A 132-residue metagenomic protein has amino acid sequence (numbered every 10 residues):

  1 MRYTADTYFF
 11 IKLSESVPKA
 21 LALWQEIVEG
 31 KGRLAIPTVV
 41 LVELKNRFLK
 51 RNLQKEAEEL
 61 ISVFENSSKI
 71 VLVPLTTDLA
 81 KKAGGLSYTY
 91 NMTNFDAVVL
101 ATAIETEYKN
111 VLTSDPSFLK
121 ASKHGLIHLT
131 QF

Functional and structural regions predicted by a protein language model:
M1-I36, L49-S62: Short, well-structured N-terminal submotif of metal-dependent ribonuclease cores
M1-R2, L100, E105-F132: Acidic, PIN/NYN-like endoribonuclease modules and their adjacent C-terminal/linker elements
F10-I11, L41, F118-L119: A generic structural signal for short hydrophobic patches within well-formed alpha-helices
R33, K69-V71, G125-H128: Conserved beta-strand segments of alpha/beta enzyme cores
R47, R51, K55-A83: Domain-scale selection of a single, long terminal region that carries the protein's primary operational module
R51-K55, Y90, H128-Q131: Short, hinge-like loop/turn segments at secondary-structure boundaries
I70-P116: Active-site neighborhoods of divalent-metal-dependent phosphate/nucleic-acid chemistry enzymes
